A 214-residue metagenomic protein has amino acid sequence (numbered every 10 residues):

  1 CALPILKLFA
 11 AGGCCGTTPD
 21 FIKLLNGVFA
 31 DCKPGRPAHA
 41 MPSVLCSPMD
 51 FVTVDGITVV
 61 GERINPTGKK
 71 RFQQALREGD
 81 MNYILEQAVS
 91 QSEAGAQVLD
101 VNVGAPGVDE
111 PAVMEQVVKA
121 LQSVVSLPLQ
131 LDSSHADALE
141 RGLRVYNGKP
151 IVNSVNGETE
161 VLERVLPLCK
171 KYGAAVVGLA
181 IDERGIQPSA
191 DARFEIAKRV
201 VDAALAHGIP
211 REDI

Functional and structural regions predicted by a protein language model:
C1-L3: Short, small-residue-biased leader/transition segments that mark boundaries at the very start of proteins
L6-K7, F29-A30, G95, R144-P150 (+1 more regions): Glycine-enriched alpha-helix->loop->beta-strand junction motifs that scaffold or abut catalytic
A11, Q91, G142: Conserved, mostly hydrophobic/aromatic
G12-C14, D100-P106, L127-H135, P150-T159: Catalytic beta/alpha-barrel core
C15-D20, S92-L127: Glycine-rich, proline-tolerant flexible connector loops at the mouths of alpha/beta enzymes
G16-V54, V117-V118, V124, L129 (+4 more regions): Terminal amphipathic helices with adjacent charged low-complexity linkers/tails
P37-V54, T159-D213: Conserved anion-binding
V54-E86, N153-G157, G185-D191: Active-site mouth loops of central-metabolism enzymes
